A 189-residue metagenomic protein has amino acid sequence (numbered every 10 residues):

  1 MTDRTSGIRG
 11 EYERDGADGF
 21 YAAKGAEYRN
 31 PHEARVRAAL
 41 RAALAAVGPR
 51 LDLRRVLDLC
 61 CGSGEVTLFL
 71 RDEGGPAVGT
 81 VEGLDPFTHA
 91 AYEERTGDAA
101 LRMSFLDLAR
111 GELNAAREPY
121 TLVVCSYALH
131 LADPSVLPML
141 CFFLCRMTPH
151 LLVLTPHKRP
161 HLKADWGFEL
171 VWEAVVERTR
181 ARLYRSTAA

Functional and structural regions predicted by a protein language model:
M1-L51: Class I SAM-dependent methyltransferase Rossmann-like catalytic core, especially the SAM/SAH-binding loop
R54, T121, P149: Conserved acidic residues
L57, C61-E112: Class I SAM-dependent methyltransferase SAM/SAH-binding core
L113-V123: A short acidic, Gly/Pro-enriched loop at the edge of an enzyme's catalytic core that lines a small-molecule cofactor
T121-S135: A short SAM/SAH-binding and catalytic strip from SAM-dependent methyltransferases
P138-H150: A short glycine-rich, Lys/Arg-flanked "PGG" loop and its adjoining helix->strand segment in the class I
T148-R159: Conserved beta-strand signature within the Rossmann-like core of class I S-adenosyl-L-methionine
A164-T187: Conserved Class I S-adenosyl-L-methionine
